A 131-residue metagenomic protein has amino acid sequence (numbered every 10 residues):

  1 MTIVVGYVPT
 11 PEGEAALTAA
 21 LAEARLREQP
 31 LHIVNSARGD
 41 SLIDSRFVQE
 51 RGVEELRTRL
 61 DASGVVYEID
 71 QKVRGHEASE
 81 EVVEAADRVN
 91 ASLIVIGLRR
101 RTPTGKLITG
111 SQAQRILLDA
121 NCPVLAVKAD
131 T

Functional and structural regions predicted by a protein language model:
M1, S92, N121: Conserved acidic residues
M1-E50, R59-E68: Small/aliphatic-rich secondary-structure junction motif
N35-S36, L93, G97-R99, K128-A129: Short secondary-structure boundary segments
V48-G52, E84, I108-A113: Charged helix-capping and loop-helix junction motifs
A62-I94: Structural beta-alpha unit
I96-D119: Glycine-rich, Arg-bearing micro-motifs that act as flexible, cationic patches
C122-T131: Short, flexible loop segments at boundaries between secondary-structure elements
